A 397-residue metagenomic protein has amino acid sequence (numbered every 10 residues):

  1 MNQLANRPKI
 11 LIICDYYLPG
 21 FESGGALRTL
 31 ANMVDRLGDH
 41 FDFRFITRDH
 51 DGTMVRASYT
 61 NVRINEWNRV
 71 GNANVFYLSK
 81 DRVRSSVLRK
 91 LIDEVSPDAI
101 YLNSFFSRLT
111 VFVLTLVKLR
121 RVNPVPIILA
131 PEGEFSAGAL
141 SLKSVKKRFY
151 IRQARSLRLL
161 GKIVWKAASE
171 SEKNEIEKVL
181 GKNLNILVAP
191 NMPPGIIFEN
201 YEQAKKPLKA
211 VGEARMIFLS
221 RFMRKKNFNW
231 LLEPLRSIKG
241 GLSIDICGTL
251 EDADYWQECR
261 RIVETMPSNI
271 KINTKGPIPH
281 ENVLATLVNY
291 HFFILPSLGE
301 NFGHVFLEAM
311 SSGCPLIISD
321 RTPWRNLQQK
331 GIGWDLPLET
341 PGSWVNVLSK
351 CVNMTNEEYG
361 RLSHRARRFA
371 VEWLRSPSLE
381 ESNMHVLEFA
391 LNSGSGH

Functional and structural regions predicted by a protein language model:
M1-S58, E66, H397: N-terminal subdomain of nucleotide-sugar transferases
R28-A31, A214, F218-S237, D254-Q257: A conserved mid-protein helix/loop that constitutes part of the nucleotide-sugar donor-binding site
R48-T53, P193, L219, S243-R260 (+1 more regions): Glycosyltransferase donor-sugar binding loop
N74, W256-E281: Nucleotide-activated donor-binding/catalytic signature segment of Leloir-type glycosyltransferases, i.e., the conserved
K147-W165: Membrane-proximal helix-turn-helix segments that form the acceptor-binding/catalytic region of lipid-linked
L298: Aromatic "clamp/platform" in nucleotide-sugar-dependent glycosyltransferases that forms part of the donor/acceptor
P315-S319: Short hydrophobic beta-strand element within catalytic cores of glycosyltransferases and related nucleotide-activated
R325-K350: Change "using UDP/GDP/dTDP sugars" to "using nucleotide sugars
